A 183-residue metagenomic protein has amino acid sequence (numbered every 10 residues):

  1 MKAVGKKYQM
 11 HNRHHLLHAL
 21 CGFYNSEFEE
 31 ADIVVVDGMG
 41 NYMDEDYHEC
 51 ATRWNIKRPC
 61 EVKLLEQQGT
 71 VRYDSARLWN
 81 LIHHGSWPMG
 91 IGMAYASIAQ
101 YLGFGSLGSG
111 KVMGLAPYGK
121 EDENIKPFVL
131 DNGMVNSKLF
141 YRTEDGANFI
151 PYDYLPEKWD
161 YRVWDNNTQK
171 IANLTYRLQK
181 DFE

Functional and structural regions predicted by a protein language model:
M1-E183: Short acidic/glycine-rich loops and adjacent helix/strand connectors that line catalytic pockets where negatively
